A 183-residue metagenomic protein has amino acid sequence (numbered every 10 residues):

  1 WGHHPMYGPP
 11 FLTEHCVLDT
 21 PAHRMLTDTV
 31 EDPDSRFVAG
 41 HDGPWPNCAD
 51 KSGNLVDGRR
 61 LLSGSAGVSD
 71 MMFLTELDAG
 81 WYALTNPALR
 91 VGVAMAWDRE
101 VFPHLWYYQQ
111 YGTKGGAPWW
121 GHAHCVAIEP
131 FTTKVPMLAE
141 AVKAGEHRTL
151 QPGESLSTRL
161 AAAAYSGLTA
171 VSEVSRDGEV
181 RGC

Functional and structural regions predicted by a protein language model:
W1-T20, Y108, S175: Acidic (Asp/Glu-rich), glycine- and aromatic
G2, D78, H122-H124: A generic structural signal for well-ordered coil/turn residues at beta-strand boundaries that shape enzyme active-site
H3, G8, T29-S52, E129-L156: A broadly tuned preference for mixed-charge, low-complexity surface segments
P9, T13-R99: Active-site/ligand-binding surface loops and adjacent short beta/alpha elements that line catalytic pockets across
A83, V91-C183: Active-site pocket scaffolds in enzymes
